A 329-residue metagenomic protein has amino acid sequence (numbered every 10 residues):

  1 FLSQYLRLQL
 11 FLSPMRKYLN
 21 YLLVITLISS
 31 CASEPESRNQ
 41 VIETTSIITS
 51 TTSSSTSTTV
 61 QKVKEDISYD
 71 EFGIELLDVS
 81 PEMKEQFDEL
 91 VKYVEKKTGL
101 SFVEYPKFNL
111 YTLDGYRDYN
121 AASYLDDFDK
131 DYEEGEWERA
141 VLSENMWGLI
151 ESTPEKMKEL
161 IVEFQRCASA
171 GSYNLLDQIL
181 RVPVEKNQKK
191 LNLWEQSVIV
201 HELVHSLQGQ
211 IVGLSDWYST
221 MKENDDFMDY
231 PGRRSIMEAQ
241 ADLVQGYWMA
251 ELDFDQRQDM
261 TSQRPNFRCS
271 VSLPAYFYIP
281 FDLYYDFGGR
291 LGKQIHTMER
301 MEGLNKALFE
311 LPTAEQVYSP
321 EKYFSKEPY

Functional and structural regions predicted by a protein language model:
S29-S30: C-terminal motif of bacterial Sec signal peptides marking the signal peptidase cleavage site
V41-T59: Extracellular mucin-like PTS domains
R117-E138, E155-L180: Catalytic zinc-binding patch centered on the HExxH motif and its immediate surroundings that defines zinc-dependent
R181-V200, G232: Short pre-active-site segment immediately N-terminal to the catalytic Zn-binding motif
V198, E202-Q210: Catalytic glutamate of the conserved HExxH
I211-S215, S219-T261: Post-HExxH zinc-binding segment in Zn-dependent metallohydrolases
V244-S270, H296-E310: Short helix/loop segments within enzyme catalytic domains that coordinate or immediately flank catalytic cofactors
S272-Y329: Pan-zinc metallopeptidase signature
